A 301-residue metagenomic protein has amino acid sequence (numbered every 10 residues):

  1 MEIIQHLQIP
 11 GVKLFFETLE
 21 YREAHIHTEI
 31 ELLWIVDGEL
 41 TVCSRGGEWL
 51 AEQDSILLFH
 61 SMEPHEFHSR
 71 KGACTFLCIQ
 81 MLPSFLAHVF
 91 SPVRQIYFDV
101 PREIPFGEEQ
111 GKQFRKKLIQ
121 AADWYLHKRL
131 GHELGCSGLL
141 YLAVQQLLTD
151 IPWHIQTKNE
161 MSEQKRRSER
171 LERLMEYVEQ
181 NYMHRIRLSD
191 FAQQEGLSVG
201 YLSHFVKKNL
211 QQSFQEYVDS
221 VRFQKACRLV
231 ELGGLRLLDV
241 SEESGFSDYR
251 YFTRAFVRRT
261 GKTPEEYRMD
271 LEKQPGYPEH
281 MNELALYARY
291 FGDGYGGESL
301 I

Functional and structural regions predicted by a protein language model:
E2, L7-D99, H127-L134: N-terminal regulatory/effector-sensing and dimerization cores that precede helix-turn-helix DNA-binding domains
V36, R115-R129, M175, E179-Y182 (+1 more regions): Regular secondary-structure segments
V100-Q110, L126-C136, Q145-E176, Q180 (+3 more regions): Short, Lys/Arg-enriched, Trp-marked, Pro/Gly-tolerant hinge/linker segments that flank
Y177, N181, R185-F223, L235 (+1 more regions): Basic/polar phosphate-binding segments, predominantly the helix-turn-helix DNA-binding elements of transcriptional
R254-I301: …primarily DNA-binding HTH/wHTH and HhH modules…
